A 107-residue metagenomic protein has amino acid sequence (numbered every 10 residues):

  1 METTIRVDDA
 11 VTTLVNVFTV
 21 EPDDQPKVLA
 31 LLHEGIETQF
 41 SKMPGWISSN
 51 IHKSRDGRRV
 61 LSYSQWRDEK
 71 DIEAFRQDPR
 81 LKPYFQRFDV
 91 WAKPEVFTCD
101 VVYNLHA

Functional and structural regions predicted by a protein language model:
M1-T12, T19, N50-L61, Y84-A107: Glycine-rich beta-strand-turn "strand-cap" elements at beta-sheet edges
V11-T12, V28, M43-P44: Short, flexible segments with low predicted structural confidence
V17-P22, S64-W66: Short beta-strand-to-loop capping motifs
T19-L32: Short, surface-exposed ligand-recognition loops at beta-strand->loop->(often short) alpha-helix junctions that present
D23, G57, K70: Short alpha-helical
E34-I47, Q65-C99: An amphipathic, aromatic/His-enriched active-site/gating alpha helix that lines ligand/cofactor pockets
